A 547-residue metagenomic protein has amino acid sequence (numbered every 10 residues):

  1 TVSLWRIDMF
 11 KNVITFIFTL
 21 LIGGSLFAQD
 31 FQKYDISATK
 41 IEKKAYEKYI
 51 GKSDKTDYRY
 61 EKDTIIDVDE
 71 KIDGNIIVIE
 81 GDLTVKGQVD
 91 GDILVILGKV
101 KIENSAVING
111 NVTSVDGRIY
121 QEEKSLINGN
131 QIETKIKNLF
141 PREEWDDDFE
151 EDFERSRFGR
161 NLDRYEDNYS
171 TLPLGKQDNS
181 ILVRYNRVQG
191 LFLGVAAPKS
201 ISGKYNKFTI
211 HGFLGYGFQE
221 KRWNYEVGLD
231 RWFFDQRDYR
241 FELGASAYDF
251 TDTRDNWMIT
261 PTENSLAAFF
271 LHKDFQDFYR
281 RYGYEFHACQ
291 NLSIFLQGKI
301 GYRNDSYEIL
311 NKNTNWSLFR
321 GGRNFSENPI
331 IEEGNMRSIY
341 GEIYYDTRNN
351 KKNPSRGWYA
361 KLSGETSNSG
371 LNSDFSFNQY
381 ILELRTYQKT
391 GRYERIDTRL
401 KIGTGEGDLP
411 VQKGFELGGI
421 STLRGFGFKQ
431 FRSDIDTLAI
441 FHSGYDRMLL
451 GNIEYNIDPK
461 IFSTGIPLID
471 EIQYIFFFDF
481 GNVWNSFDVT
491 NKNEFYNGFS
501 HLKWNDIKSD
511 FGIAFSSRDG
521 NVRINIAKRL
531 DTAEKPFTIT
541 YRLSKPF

Functional and structural regions predicted by a protein language model:
R6-V13: Positively charged n-region of N-terminal signal peptides that target proteins for export
T15-S25: Bacterial N-terminal signal peptides
Q29-D152: Soluble extramembrane regions of membrane proteins in the secretory/endomembrane system
A45-S53, D63, D67, E123 (+14 more regions): Outer-membrane beta-barrel initiation region
D92, N111, K207-F213, R240-S246 (+9 more regions): Residue-level detector of the transmembrane beta-barrel scaffold of outer-membrane proteins
Q189-L191, K199-I201, L214-F218, R231-F233 (+12 more regions): Transmembrane beta-strands of outer-membrane beta-barrel pores
E242-D277, Y284-H287, G322-E332, M336-L468 (+1 more regions): C-terminal outer-membrane beta-barrel translocator/porin domains of Gram-negative envelope proteins and their
Y340-I343, I513, S517-D519, K535-F547: Outer-membrane beta-barrel "beta-signal"
